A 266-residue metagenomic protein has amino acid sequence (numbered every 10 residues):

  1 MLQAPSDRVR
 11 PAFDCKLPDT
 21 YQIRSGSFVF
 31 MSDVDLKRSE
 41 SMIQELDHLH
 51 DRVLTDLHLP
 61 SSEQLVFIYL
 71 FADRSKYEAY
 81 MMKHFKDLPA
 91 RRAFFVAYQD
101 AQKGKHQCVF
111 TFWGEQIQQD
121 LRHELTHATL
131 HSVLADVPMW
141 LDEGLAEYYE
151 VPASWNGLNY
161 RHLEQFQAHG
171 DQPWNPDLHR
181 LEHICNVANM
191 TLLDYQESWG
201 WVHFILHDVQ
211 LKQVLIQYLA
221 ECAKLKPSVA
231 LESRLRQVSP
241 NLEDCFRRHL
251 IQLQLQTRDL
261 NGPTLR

Functional and structural regions predicted by a protein language model:
M1-I23, Q44, D244-R266: N-terminal low-structure segments adjacent to metalloprotease catalytic domains across cellular compartments
L2, C15-P138, W155, L225-R234: Juxtacatalytic substrate-recognition/specificity segment
K86-T111, Q116, V133-R266: Acidic/His/Gly-enriched intrinsically disordered linker/tail segments that often contain short helix/coil "MoRF-like"
